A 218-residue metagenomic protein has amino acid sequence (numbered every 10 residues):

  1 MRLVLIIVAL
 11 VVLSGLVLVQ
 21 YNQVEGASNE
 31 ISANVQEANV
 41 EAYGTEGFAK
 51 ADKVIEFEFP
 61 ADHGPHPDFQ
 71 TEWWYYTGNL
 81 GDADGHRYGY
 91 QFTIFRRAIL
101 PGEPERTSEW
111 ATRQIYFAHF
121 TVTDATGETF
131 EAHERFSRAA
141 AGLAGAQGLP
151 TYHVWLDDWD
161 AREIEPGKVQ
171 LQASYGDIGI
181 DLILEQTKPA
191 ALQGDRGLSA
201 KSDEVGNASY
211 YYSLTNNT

Functional and structural regions predicted by a protein language model:
M1-T218: Targeting-peptide/extracellular-domain and disordered-appendage signature
